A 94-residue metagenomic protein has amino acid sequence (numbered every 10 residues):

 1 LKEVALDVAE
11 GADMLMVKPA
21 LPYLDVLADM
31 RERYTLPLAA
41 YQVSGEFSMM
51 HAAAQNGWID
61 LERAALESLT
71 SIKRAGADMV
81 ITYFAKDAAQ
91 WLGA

Functional and structural regions predicted by a protein language model:
L1-A94: Alpha/beta enzyme core
